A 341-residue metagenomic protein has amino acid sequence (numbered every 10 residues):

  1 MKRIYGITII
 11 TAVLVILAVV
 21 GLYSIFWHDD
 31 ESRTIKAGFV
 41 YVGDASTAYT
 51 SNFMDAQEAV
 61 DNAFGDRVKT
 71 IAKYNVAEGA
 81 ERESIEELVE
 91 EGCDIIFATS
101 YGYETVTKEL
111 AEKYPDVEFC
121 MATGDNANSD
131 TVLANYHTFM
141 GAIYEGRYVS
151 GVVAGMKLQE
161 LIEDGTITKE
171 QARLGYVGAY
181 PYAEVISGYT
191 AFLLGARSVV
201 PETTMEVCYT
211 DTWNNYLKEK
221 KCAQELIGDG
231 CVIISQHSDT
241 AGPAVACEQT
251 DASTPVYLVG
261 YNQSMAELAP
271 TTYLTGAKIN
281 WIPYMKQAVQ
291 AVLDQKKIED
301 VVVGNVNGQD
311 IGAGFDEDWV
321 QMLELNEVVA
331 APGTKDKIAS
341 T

Functional and structural regions predicted by a protein language model:
K2-T8, Y23-T341: A residue-level marker of the well-folded mature domains of exported/periplasmic proteins
I9-G21: Core hydrophobic alpha-helical transmembrane segments of single-pass membrane proteins
